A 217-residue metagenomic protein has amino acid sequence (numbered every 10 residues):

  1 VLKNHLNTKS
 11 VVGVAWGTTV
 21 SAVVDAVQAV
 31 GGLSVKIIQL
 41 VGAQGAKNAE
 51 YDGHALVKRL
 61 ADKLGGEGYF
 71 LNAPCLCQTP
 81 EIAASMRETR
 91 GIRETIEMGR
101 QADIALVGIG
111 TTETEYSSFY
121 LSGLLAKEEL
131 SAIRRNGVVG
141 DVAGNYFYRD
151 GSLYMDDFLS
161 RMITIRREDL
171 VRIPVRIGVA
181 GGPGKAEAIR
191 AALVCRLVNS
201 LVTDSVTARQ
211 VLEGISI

Functional and structural regions predicted by a protein language model:
V1-S34: Helix-turn-helix/homeodomain-like alpha-helical modules used for DNA recognition and transcription-factor dimerization
L2-T8, G32-E113, L121, A126 (+1 more regions): Ligand-binding beta-strand-loop-alpha-helix segment within the catalytic cores of soluble metabolic enzymes
N4-N7, V30-G31, A61-D62, I96-R100 (+4 more regions): Solvent-exposed alpha-helices and their adjacent loops that cap or buttress functional pockets in soluble metabolic
V12-A22, G45, G110-E113, G182-K185: Gly/Ser/Thr-rich loops at beta-strand to alpha-helix junctions that form or flank small-molecule/cofactor-binding
G13-G17, Q39, L71-N72, V107-G110 (+2 more regions): Short beta-strand segments
P74-A83, R149-L153, P174-G178: Short, basic, glycine/proline-bearing loop/turn elements
S118-R149, S200-T203: Gly/Ser/Thr-rich active-site loops/lids in small-molecule metabolic enzymes that frequently grip phosphoryl groups
Y154-I217: ATP/nucleoside-binding phosphotransfer catalytic cores, i.e., glycine-rich phosphate-binding loops
